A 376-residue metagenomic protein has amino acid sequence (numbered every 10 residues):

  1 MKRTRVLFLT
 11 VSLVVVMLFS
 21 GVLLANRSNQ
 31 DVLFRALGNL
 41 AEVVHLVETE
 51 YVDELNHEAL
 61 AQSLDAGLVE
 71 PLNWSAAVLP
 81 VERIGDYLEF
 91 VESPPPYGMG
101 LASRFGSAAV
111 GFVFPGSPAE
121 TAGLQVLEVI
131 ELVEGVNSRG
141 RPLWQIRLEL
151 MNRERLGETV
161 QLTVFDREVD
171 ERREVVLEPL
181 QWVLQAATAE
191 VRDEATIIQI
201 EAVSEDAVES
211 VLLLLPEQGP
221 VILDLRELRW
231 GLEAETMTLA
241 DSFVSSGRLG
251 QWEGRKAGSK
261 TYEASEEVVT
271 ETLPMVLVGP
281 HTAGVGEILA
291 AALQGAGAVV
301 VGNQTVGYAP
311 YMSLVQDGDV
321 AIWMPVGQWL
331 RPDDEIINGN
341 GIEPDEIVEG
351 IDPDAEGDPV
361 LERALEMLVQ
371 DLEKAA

Functional and structural regions predicted by a protein language model:
K2-A77, G100-A108, S117, L215-Q218: Terminal targeting/pro-maturation regions of precursor/exported proteins
V32, A36, Q125-V126, E134-N137 (+1 more regions): Cleft-lining beta-strand/loop regions that shape enzyme active-site pockets
H45-D53, L64-D65, V69-A77, P115 (+7 more regions): Sec-exported extracytoplasmic/periplasmic mature domains
T49-A109, G157-A189, E373-A376: Extended, small/polar residue-biased N-terminal targeting/export presequences and adjacent propeptide/linker tracts
E92-R141, S204-D206: PDZ/PDZ-like domain segments forming the peptide/carboxylate-binding groove, activating on the N-terminal beta-strands
Q316-Q328, E343: Short acidic, Pro/Gly- and aromatic-enriched capping/linker segments at domain boundaries
P344-V348, D354-A376: Conserved helicase C-terminal RecA-like lobe
